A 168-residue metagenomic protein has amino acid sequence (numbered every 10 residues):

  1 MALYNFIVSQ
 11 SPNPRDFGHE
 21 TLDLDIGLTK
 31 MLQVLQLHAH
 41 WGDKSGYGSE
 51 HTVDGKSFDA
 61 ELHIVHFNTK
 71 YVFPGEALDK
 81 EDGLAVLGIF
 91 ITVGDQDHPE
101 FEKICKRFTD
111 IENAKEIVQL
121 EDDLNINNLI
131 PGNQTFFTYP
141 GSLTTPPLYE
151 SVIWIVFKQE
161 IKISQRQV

Functional and structural regions predicted by a protein language model:
M1-V168: Alpha-carbonic anhydrase
